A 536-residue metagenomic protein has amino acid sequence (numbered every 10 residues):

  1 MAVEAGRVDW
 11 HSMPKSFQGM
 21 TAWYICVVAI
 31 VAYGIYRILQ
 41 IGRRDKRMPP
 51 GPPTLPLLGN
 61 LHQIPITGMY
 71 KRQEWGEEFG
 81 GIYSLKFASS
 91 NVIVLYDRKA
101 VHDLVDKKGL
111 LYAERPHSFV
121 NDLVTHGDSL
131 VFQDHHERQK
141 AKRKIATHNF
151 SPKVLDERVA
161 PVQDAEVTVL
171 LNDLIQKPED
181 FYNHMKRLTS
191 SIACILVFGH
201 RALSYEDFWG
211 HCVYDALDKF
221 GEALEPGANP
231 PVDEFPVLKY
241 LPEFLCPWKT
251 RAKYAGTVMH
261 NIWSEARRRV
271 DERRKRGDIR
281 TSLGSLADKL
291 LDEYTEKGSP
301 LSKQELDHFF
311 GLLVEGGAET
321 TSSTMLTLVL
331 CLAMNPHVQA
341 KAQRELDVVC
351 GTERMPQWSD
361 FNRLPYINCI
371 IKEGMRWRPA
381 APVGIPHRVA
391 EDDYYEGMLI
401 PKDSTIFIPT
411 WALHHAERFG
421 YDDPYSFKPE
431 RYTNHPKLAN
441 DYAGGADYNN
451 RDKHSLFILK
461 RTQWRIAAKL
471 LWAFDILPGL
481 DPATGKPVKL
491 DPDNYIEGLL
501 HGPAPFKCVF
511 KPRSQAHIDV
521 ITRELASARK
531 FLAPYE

Functional and structural regions predicted by a protein language model:
A2-H126, E137, A141, D164-V169 (+4 more regions): N-terminal membrane-proximal hinge/A-helix region immediately C-terminal to the signal-anchor transmembrane segment
M13-P14, T67-V92, E114-Q133, K144-A202 (+7 more regions): Cytochrome P450 catalytic-domain "roof"
P50-P53, C212-K219, I279-K289, C331-A381 (+4 more regions): Cytochrome P450 I-helix active-site segment
L61-G80, R354-G397, D447, A504: Conserved cytochrome P450 K-helix E-x-x-R motif and the immediately C-terminal K′/meander segment
P116-V124, E157-M325, K341: Cytochrome P450 heme-thiolate monooxygenase catalytic core
G311, W358-S359, E396, T433-R465 (+1 more regions): Cytochrome P450 heme-thiolate "Cys pocket" and heme-binding signature region
P336-Q339, L459-H501, P505, K511-H517: Cytochrome P450 heme-binding "Cys pocket" and the immediately downstream C-terminal segment
I408-D447, L525-A526: Conserved cytochrome P450 K-helix/beta-meander segment immediately N-terminal to the heme-binding cysteine loop
